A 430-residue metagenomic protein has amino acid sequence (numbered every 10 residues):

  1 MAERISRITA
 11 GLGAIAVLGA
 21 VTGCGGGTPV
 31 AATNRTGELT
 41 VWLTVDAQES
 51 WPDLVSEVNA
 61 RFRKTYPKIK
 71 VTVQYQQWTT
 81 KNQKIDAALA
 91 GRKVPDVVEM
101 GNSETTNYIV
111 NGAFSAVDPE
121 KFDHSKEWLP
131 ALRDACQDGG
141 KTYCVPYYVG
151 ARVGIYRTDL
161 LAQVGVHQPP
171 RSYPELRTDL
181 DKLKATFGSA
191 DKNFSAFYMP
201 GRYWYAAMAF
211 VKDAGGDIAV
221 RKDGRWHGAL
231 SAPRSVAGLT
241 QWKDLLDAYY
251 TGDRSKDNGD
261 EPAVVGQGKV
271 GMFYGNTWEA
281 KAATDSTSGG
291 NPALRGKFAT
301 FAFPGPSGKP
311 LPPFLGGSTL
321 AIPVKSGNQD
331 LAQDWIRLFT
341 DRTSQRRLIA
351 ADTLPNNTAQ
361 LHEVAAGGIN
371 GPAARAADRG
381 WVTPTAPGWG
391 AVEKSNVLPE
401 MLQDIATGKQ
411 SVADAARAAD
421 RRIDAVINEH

Functional and structural regions predicted by a protein language model:
A2-N107, H124, R254, T287 (+5 more regions): Conserved N-terminal structural module of periplasmic/extracytoplasmic solute-binding proteins
T44, T105, A206, T240-G327 (+1 more regions): Extracytoplasmic/periplasmic substrate-binding proteins
P95-D96, H124-L161, S195-A196, K309-P312 (+1 more regions): A structural signal for short loop-to-beta-strand junctions that line the ligand-binding cleft of periplasmic/secreted
G101-A151, M208-D213, R295-F301, A366: Hinge/lid segment of periplasmic solute-binding proteins
S115, P119-P130, G188-F197, G201 (+6 more regions): Short, solvent-exposed loop/beta-turn-alpha elements that line the ligand-binding surface or hinge of extracytoplasmic
A131-C136, F298-A302, I349-V397, D404 (+1 more regions): Long, aromatic- and glycine/proline-rich binding clefts that accommodate carbohydrate-like moieties
Y143-P146, R152, P174-H227: Extracytoplasmic/periplasmic solute-binding protein
L180-D181, R225-R254: Glycine-centered hinge/linker elements that transmit conformational signals in sensory and ligand-binding systems
